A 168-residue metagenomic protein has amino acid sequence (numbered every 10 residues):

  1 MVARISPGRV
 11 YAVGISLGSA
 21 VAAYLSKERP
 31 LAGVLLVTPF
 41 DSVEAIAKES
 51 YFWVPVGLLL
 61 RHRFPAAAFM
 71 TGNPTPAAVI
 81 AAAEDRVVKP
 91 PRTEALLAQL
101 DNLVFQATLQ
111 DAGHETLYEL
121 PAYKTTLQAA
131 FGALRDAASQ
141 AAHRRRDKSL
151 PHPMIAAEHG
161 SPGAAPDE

Functional and structural regions predicted by a protein language model:
M1-R4: Alpha/beta-hydrolase active-site loop
P7-W53: Primarily recognizes the serine-hydrolase "nucleophile elbow" in alpha/beta-hydrolase and SGNH/GDSL folds
P55-F69, T75: Active-site nucleophile elbow and catalytic-triad environment of alpha/beta-hydrolase enzymes
A66, T75, K89-A98: Short alpha-helix in the alpha/beta-hydrolase fold that links the catalytic acid
G72-P74, A78-D85: Short beta-strand/loop motif that positions the catalytic acidic residue of the alpha/beta-hydrolase fold
E84-V88, H114-E115: Acidic catalytic loop of the alpha/beta-hydrolase fold
A112-K124: Catalytic histidine-centered segment of alpha/beta-hydrolase-like enzymes
R135-E168: Alpha/beta-hydrolase-fold serine-hydrolase catalytic core, especially in secreted/extracellular enzymes
